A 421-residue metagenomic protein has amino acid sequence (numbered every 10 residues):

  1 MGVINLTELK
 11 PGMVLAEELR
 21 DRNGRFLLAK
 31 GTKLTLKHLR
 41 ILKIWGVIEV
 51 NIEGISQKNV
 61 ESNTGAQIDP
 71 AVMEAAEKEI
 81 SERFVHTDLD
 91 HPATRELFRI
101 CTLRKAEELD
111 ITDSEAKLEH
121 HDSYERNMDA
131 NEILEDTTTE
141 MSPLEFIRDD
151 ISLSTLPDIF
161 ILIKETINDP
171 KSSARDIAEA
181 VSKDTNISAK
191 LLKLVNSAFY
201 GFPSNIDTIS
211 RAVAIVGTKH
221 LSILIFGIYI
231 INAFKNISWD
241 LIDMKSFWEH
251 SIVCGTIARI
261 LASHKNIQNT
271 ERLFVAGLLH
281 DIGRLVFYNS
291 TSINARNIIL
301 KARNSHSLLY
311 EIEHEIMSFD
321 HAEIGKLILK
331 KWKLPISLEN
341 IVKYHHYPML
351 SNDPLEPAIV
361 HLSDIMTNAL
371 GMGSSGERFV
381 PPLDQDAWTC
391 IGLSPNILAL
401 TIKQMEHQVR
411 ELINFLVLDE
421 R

Functional and structural regions predicted by a protein language model:
M1-T7, P11-L15, L36-L39, I44-E61 (+3 more regions): Conserved alpha-helical "signature site" that marks functionally important helical segments or helix/loop junctions
E17-R20: A glycine- and charged-residue-rich anion-binding loop/surface
R25-F26: Compact, charge-rich alpha-helical regulatory domains located at protein termini
P381-P395: Short helix/strand-capping connector loops at secondary-structure junctions
